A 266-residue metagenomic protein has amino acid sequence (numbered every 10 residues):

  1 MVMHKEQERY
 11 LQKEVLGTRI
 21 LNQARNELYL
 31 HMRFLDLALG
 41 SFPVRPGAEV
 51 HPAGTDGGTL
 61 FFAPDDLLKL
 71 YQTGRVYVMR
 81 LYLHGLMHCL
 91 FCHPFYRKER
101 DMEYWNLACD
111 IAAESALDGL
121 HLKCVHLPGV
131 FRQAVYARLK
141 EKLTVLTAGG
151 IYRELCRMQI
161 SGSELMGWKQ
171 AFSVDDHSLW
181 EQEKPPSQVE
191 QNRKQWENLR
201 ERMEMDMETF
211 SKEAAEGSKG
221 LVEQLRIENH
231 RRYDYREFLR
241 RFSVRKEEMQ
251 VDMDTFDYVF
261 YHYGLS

Functional and structural regions predicted by a protein language model:
M1-V78, Y82-K123: Basic/hydrophobic alpha-helical interface regions
D118-S266: Negatively charged
